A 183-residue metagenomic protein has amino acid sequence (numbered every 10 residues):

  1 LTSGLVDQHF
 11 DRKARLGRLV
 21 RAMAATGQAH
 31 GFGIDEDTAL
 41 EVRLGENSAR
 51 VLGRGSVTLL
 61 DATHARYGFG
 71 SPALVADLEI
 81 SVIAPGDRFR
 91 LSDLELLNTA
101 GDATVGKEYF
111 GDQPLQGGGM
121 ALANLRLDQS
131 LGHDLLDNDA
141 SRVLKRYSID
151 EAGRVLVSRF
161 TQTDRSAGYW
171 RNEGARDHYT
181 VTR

Functional and structural regions predicted by a protein language model:
L1-R183: C-terminal and late-domain segments of enzyme folds
